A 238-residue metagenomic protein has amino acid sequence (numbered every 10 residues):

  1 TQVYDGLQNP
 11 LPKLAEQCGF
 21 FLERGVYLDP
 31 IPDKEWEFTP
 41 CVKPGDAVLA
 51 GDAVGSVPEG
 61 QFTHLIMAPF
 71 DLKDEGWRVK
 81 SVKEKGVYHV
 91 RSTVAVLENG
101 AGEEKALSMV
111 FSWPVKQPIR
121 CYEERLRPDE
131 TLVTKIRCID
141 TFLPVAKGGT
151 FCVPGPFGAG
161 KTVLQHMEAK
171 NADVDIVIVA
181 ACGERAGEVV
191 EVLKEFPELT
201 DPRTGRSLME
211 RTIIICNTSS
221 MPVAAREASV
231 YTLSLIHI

Functional and structural regions predicted by a protein language model:
T1-L49, A53-G55: Accessory, often N-terminal, substrate/partner-engagement and coupling regions that sit outside the core NTP/cofactor
Q2, G45-A47, A53-S56, V87-T93 (+2 more regions): Residue-level marker of beta-strand positions
Q8, A53, P58-G60, N99-G100 (+1 more regions): Short, surface-exposed secondary-structure boundary micro-motifs
Q17-W36, I66-A68, S92, V96-G149 (+3 more regions): P-loop NTPase nucleotide-binding/switch module
P30-L49, H64-H89: Short beta-strand segments of a lipoyl-like beta-sandwich/carrier module
I136-E184, S234: P-loop NTPase nucleotide-binding module
M167-M209: Conserved P-loop
I236-I238: Conserved small/polar residues in nucleotide/adenosyl-binding loops
